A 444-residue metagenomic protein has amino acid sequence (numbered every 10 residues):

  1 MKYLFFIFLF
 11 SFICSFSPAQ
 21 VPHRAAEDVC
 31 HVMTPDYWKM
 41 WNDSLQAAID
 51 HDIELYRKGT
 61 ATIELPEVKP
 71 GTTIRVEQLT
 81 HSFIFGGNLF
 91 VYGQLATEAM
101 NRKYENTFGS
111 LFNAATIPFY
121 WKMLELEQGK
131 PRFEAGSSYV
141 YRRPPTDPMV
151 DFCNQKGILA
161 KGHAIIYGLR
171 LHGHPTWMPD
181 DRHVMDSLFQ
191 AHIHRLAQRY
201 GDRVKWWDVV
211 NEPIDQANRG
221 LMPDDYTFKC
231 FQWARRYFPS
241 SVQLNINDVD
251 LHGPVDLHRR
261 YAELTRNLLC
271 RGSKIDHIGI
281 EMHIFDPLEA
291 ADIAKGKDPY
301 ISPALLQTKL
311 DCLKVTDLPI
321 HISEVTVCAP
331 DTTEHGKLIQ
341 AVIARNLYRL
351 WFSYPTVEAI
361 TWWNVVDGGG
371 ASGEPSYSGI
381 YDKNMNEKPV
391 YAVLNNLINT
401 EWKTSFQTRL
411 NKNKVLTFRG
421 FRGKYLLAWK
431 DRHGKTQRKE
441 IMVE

Functional and structural regions predicted by a protein language model:
F5-S15: Bacterial N-terminal signal peptides
F16, V21-Q94, L126-F133, K161 (+4 more regions): Beta-strand-rich domain onsets/edges
R24-W41, A47, R199, P213-G220 (+4 more regions): Aromatic-rich peripheral "rim/lid" segments of glycoside hydrolase catalytic domains that contact and position glycan
N88-Y92, Y120, I165-Y167, V209-E212 (+4 more regions): Active-site beta-loop-alpha junctions enriched in small/polar residues
T97-L111, L416-K424: Short Pro-Gly-centered beta-turn/loop motif in secreted/extracellular proteins
M100, D250-G279, I339: Substrate-binding cleft/loops of secretory-pathway carbohydrate-active enzymes
K103-L111, R142-F152, H192, L196 (+5 more regions): A general structural detector for well-ordered alpha-helical segments in enzyme core domains, enriched
S110, A114-K130, R143-L251: Substrate-binding cleft and catalytic face of glycoside hydrolase catalytic domains, especially the flexible beta-alpha
